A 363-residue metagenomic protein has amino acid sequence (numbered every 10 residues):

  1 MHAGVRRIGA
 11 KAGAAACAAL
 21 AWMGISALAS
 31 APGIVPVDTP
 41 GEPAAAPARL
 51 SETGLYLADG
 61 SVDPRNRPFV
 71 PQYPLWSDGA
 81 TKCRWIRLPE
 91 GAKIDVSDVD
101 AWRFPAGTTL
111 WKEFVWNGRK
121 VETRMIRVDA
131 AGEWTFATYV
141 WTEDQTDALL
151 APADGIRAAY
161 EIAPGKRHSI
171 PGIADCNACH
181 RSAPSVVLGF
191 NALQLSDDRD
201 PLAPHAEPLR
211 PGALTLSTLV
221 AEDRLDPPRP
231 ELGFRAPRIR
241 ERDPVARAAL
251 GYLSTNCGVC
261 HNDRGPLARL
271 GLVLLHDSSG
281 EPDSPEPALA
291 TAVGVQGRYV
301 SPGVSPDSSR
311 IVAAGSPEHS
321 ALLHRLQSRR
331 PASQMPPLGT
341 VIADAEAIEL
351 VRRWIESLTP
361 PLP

Functional and structural regions predicted by a protein language model:
A3-C17: Bacterial N-terminal signal peptides that target proteins for export
G13-A27: Bacterial N-terminal signal peptides
S30-R87: N-terminal pre-domain segments of enzymes
A31-G41, A101, K120-P363: Sequence context surrounding c-type heme c attachment/ligation sites in exported
I94-V99: Short alpha-helix capping/helix-loop boundary micro-motifs
F104-G107: Short, well-ordered loop/turn sites that connect or cap secondary structure elements
